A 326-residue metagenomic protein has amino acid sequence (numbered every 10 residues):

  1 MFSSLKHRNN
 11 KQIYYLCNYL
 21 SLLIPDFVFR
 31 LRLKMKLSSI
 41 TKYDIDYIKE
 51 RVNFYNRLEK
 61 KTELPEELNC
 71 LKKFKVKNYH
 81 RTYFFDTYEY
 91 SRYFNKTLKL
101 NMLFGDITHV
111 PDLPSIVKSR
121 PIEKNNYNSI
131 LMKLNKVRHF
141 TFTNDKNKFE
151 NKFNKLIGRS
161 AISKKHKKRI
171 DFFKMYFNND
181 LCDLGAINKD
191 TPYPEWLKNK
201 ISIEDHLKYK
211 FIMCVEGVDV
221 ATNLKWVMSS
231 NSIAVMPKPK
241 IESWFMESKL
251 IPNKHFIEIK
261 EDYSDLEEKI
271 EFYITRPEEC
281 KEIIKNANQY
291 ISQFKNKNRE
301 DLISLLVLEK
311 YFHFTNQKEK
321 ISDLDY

Functional and structural regions predicted by a protein language model:
M1-E195, K200-I201, Y326: Secretory-pathway glycan-assembly enzymes, especially type II membrane glycosyltransferases that use nucleotide-sugar
E204-Y326: Catalytic binding pocket for nucleotide-activated donors in carbohydrate/polymer assembly enzymes
